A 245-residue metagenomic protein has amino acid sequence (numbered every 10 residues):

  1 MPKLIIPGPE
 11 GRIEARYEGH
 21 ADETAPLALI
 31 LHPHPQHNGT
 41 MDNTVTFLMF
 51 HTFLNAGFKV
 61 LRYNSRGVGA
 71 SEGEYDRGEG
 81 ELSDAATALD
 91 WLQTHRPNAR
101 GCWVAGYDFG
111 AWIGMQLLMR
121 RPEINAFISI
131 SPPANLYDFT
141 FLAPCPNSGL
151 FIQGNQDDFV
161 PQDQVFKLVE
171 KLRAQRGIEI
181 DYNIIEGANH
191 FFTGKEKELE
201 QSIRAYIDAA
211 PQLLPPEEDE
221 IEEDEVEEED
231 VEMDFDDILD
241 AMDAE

Functional and structural regions predicted by a protein language model:
I6-G8, R12-R96: Serine-hydrolase catalytic machinery in alpha/beta-hydrolase-like enzymes
G73, A188-E200: Catalytic histidine-centered segment of alpha/beta-hydrolase-like enzymes
A85-N147: Primarily recognizes the serine-hydrolase "nucleophile elbow" in alpha/beta-hydrolase and SGNH/GDSL folds
C145, G149-Q153, D157: Short beta-strand/loop motif that positions the catalytic acidic residue of the alpha/beta-hydrolase fold
N147, P161-K171: Short alpha-helix in the alpha/beta-hydrolase fold that links the catalytic acid
N155-V160, H190-F191: Acidic catalytic loop of the alpha/beta-hydrolase fold
L172-F191: Catalytic histidine neighborhood in serine/cysteine hydrolases with alpha/beta-hydrolase-type architecture
E196-E245: Catalytic active-site module of serine/aspartate enzymes centered on a nucleophile-bearing elbow/loop
